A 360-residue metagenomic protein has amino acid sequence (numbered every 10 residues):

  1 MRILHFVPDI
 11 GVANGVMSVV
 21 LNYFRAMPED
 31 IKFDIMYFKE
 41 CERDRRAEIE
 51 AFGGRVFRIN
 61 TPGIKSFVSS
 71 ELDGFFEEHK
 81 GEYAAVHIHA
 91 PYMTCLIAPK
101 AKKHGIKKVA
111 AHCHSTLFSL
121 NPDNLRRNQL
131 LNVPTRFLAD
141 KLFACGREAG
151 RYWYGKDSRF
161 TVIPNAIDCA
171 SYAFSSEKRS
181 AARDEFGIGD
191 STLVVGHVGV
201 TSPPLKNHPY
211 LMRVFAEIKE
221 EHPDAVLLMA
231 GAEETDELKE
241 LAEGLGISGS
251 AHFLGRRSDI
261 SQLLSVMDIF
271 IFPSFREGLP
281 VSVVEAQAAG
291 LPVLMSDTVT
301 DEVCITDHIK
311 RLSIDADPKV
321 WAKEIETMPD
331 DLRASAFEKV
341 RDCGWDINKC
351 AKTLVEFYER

Functional and structural regions predicted by a protein language model:
H5-N14, S18-F67, E71, Y152 (+2 more regions): N-terminal strand-loop element at the rim of the active site of nucleotide-sugar-dependent glycosyltransferases
N14-N22, L193, H197-E217, D236: A conserved mid-protein helix/loop that constitutes part of the nucleotide-sugar donor-binding site
M36-Y37, P292-S296: Short hydrophobic beta-strand element within catalytic cores of glycosyltransferases and related nucleotide-activated
I88-T94, H112-C113: Short His-centered aromatic/hydrophobic patch
F137-E177, R311: Donor nucleotide-sugar binding/catalytic pocket of nucleotide-sugar-dependent glycosyltransferases
K239-G255: Nucleotide-activated donor-binding/catalytic signature segment of Leloir-type glycosyltransferases, i.e., the conserved
R256, F275: Aromatic "clamp/platform" in nucleotide-sugar-dependent glycosyltransferases that forms part of the donor/acceptor
E302-D330: Change "using UDP/GDP/dTDP sugars" to "using nucleotide sugars
